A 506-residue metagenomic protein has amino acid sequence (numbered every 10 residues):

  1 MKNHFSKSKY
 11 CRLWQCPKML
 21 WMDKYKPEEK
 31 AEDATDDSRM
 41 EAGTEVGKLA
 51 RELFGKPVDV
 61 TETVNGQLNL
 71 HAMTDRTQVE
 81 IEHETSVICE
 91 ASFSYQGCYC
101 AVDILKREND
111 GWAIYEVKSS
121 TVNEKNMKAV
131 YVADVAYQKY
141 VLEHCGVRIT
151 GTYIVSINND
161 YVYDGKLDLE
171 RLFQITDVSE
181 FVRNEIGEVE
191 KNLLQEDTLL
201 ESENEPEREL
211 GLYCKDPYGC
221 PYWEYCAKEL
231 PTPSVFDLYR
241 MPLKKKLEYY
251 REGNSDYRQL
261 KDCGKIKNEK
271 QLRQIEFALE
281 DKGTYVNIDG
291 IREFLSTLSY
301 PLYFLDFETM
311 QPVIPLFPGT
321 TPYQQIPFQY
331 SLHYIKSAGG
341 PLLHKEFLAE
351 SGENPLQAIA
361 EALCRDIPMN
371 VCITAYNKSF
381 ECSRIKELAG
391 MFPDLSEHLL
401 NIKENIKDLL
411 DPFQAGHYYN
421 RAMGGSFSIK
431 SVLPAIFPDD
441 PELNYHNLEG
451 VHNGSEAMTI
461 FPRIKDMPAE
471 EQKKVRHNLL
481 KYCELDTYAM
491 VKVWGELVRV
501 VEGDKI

Functional and structural regions predicted by a protein language model:
M1-D110, L243-E280, T284: Metal-dependent nuclease catalytic cores that hydrolyze phosphodiester bonds in DNA/RNA, characterized by
K2, S8-K9, W14, S38-R39 (+4 more regions): Cys/His-rich finger/ribbon microdomains and the adjacent scaffold used for macromolecule binding/structural
C16, I104, Q138, C220 (+4 more regions): A residue-level signal for conserved active-site and pocket-lining positions in enzyme catalytic cores
T85-Y95, Y99-D103, I114-V117, Y131-E196 (+1 more regions): Conserved DEDDh/DEDDy metal-dependent 3′-5′ exonuclease domain
F93, G290-M369: Conserved RNase H-like, two-metal-ion catalytic cores of nucleic-acid enzymes
R107-G111, E229, K336-G339: Short acidic-glycine loop/turn motifs at beta-strand connectors
V117-N126: Short beta-strand-loop-alpha-helix junction that forms the active-site gateway of nucleic-acid-processing nucleases
D160-T232, E252, V432-I506: Acidic, Mg2+-coordinating catalytic module of metal-dependent nucleases/exonucleases that use a two-metal-ion mechanism
